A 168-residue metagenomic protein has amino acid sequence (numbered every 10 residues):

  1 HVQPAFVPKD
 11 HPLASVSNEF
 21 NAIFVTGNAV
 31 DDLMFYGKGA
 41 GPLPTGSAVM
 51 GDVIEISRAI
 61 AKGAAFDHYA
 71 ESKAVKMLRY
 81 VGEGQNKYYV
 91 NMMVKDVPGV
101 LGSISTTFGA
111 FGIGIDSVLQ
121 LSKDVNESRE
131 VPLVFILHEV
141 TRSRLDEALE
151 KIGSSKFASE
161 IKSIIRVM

Functional and structural regions predicted by a protein language model:
H1, V30-D31: A conserved active-site cap/scaffold subdomain adjacent to cofactor or substrate pockets
H1-F20: C-terminal substrate-binding/catalytic lobe of Rossmann-fold NAD(P)-dependent oxidoreductases
K9, D31-P44: Glycine-rich phosphate/pyrophosphate-binding beta-alpha loops
P12-A14, P44-A48: A short, polar/proline- and glycine-enriched secondary-structure boundary/capping micro-motif
L13-S17, V25, Y80-G82, V125: Replace "in large, NTP-powered and nucleic-acid-processing enzymes" with "in large, NTP-powered factors and other
E19, G27, L33-M34, E55-I56: C-terminal transmembrane helices and immediately adjacent loops/tails of multi-pass membrane transport proteins
A22, N28-V30, A59, G63: A glycine- and small/hydrophobic-rich beta-loop-beta segment that serves as a flexible "lid/hinge" or phosphate-binding
A48, V53-M168: A conserved regulatory-domain signal marking ACT and ACT-like small-molecule sensing domains and adjacent regulatory
